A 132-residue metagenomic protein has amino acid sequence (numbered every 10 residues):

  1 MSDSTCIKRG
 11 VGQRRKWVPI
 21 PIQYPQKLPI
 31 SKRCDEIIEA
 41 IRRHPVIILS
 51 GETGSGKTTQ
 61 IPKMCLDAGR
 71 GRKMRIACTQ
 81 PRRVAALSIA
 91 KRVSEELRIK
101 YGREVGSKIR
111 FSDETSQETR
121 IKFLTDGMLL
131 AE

Functional and structural regions predicted by a protein language model:
M1-S50, I61: Intrinsically disordered, low-complexity N-terminal segments enriched in charged residues and glycine with frequent
A40, P45-E132: Conserved P-loop/Walker A NTP-binding site and adjacent catalytic elements of P-loop NTPases
